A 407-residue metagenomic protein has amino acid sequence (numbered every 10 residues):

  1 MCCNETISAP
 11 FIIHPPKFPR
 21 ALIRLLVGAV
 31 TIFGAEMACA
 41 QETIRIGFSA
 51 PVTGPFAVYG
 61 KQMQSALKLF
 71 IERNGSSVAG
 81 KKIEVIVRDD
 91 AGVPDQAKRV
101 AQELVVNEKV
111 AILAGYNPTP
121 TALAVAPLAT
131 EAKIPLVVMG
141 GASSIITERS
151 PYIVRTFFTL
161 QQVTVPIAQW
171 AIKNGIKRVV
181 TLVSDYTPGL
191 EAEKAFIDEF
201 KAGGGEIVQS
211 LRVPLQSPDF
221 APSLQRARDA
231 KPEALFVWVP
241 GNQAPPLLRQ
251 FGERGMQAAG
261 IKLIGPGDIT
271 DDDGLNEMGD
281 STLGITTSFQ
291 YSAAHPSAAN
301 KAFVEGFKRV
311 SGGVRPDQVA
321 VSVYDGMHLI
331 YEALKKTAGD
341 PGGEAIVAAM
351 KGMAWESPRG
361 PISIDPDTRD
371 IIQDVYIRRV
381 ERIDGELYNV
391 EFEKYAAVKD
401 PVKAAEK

Functional and structural regions predicted by a protein language model:
C2-E5, P16, L22-G28, A40-K407: Extracytosolic ligand-binding ectodomains
F11-K17: Short, basic, low-complexity termini and linkers enriched in Ser/Thr/Gly/Pro that act as targeting/leader peptides
A35-M37: N-terminal signal peptide c-region/cleavage motif recognized by signal peptidases
